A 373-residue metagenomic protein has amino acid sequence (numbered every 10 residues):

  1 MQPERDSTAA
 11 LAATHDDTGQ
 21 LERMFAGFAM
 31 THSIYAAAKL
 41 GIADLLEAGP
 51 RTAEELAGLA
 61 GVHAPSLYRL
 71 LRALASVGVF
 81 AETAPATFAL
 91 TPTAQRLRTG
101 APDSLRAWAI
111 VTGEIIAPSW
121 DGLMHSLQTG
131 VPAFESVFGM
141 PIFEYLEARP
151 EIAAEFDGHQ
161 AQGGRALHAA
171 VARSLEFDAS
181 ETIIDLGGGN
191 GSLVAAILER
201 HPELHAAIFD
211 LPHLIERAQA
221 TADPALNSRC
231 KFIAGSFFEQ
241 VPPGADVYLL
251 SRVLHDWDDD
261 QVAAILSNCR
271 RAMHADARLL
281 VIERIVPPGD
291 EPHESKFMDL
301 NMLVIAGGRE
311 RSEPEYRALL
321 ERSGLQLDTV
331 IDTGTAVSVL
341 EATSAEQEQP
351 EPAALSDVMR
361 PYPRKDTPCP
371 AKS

Functional and structural regions predicted by a protein language model:
Q2-E4, P102-E291, V337-V339, A345-E348 (+1 more regions): Conserved adenosyl
E4-L59, A64-E181: Conserved Class I S-adenosyl-L-methionine-dependent methyltransferase catalytic core
G78, A94, P292-H293, V339-T343: Short secondary-structure transition/capping segments
V79, P202, L325: Short phosphate-binding/catalytic loops that engage adenosine nucleotides
I282-S323, D328-T329: C-terminal alpha-helical "lid/dimerization" subdomain adjacent to the S-adenosyl-L-methionine
L325-K365, C369: Core SAM-dependent methyltransferase catalytic element
